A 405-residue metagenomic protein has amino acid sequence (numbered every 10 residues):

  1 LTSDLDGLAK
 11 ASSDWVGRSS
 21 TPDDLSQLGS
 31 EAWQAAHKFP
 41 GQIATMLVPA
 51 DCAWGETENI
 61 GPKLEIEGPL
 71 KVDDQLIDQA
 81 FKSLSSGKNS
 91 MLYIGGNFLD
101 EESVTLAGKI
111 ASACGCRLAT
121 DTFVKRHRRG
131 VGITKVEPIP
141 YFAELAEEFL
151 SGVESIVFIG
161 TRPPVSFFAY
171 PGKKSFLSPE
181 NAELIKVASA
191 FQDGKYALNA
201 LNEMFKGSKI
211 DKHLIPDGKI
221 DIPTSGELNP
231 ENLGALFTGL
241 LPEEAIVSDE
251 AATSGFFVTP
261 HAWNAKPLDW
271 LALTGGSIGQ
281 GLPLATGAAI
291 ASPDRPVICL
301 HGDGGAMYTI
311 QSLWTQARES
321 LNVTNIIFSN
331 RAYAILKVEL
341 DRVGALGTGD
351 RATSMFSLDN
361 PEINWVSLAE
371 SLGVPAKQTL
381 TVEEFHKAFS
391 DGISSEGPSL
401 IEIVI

Functional and structural regions predicted by a protein language model:
L1, F256-I405: Thiamine diphosphate
L1-K209, E243, N322-N325, L368: N-terminal alpha/beta PP-like core and its mobile active-site loop of ThDP/TPP-dependent enzymes
G17-S19, M91-I94, V157, S248 (+3 more regions): Short catalytic-loop micro-motif centered on adjacent basic/acidic residues
P22, I66-V72, G96, G132-I139 (+5 more regions): Short, flexible loop segments at the rims of nucleotide/cofactor-binding pockets, characterized by
D23, L47, G160-G255, R351-S354 (+1 more regions): Phosphate/pyrophosphate-binding active-site segments
E31, I77-Q79, V104-T105, F142-A146 (+4 more regions): A generic local structural motif
G96-A143, H213-A291: Thiamine diphosphate
N97-F98, T122-H127, R162-P164, T253-S254 (+2 more regions): Acidic, glycine-rich active-site loops and adjacent beta-strand->loop/helix elements that engage anionic groups
